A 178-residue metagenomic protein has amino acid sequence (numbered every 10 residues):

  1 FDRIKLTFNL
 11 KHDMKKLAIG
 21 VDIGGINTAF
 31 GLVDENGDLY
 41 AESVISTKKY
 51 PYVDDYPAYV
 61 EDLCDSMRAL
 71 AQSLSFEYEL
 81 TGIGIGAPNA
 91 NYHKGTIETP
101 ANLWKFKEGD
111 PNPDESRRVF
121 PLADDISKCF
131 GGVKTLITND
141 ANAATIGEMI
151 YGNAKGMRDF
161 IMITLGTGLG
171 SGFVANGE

Functional and structural regions predicted by a protein language model:
R3-L10: Short, positively charged and aromatic/hydrophobic N-terminal segments
K16-D22, L80-G84, F160-T164, G170: Short glycine-aspartate micro-motif
L17-Y59, E98-T99: Short glycine-rich, Thr/Ser-proximal phosphate-binding strand/loop in the N-terminal lobe of ATP-dependent enzymes
V33-D34, G147-E148, G172-N176: Short beta-strand-to-turn element immediately C-terminal to the catalytic PLP-Schiff-base lysine in fold type I
V53, P57, C64, T81-G82 (+1 more regions): Glycine-rich phosphate-binding loop and adjoining helix at the ATP-binding site of ATP-dependent phosphoryl-transfer
Y59-L74: Short, well-ordered amphipathic alpha-helical segments that serve as non-catalytic structural scaffolds within diverse
P88-N91, G166-G168: Short glycine-rich anion-binding loops that position phosphate/pyrophosphate groups of nucleotides and phosphorylated
N153-E178: Glycine-rich phosphate-binding loop of actin/hexokinase-like ATP-binding domains
